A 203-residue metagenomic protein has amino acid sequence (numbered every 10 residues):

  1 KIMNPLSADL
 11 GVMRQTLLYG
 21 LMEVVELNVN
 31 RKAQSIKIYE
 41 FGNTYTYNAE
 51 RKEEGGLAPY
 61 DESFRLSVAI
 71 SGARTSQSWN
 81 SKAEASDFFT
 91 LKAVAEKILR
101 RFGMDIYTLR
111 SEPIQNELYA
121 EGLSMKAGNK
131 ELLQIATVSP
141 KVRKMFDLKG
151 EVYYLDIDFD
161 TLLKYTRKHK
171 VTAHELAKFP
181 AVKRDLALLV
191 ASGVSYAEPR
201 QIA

Functional and structural regions predicted by a protein language model:
K1-A203: Extended beta-strand-rich architecture
